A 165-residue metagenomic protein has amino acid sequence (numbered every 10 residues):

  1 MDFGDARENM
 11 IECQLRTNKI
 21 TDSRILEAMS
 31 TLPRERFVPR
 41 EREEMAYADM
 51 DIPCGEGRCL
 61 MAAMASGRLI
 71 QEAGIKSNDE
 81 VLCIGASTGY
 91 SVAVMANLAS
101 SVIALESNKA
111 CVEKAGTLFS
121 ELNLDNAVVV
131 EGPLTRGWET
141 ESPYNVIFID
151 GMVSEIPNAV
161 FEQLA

Functional and structural regions predicted by a protein language model:
M1-I84, Y90-A93, L98, C111-E121 (+1 more regions): Class I SAM-dependent transferase core
G74-A165: Conserved nucleotide-cofactor-binding alpha/beta core module
